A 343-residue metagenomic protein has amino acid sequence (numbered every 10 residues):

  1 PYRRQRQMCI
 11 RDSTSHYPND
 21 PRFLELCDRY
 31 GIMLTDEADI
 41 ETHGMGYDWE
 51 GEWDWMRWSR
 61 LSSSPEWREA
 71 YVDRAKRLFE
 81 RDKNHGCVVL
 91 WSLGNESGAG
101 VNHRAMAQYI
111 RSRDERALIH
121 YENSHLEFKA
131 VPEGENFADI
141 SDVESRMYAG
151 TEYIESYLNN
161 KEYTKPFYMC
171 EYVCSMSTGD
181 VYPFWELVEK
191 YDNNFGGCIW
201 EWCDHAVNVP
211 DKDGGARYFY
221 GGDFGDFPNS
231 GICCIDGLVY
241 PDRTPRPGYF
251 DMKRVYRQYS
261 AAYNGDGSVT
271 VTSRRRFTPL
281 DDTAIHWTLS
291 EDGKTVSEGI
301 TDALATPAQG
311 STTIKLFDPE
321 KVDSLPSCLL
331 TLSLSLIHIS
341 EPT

Functional and structural regions predicted by a protein language model:
P1-R6, I10, I337-T343: Single conserved hydrophobic/aromatic residue that forms the stacking wall/gate of nucleotide- or nucleobase-binding
R3, D282, Q309-S311, S327 (+1 more regions): A general secondary-structure signal for short beta-strands and their flanking turns/coil in non-transmembrane regions
R4-Q7, R11-G267, R274-D281, H286 (+1 more regions): Extended substrate-binding grooves/exosites of carbohydrate-active enzymes
Y148, E291, D318-E320, L336: Non-catalytic surface loops within mature trypsin-like serine protease
V269, I285, G299, T312-I314 (+1 more regions): Hydrophobic residues positioned within well-ordered beta-strands of beta-sheet architectures
T270-T272, T288, K315-F317, S333-S335: Residue-level recognition of well-ordered beta-strand positions that form the cores of beta-sheet-rich folds across
K294-L325: Intrinsically disordered, low-complexity Pro/Gly/Ser/Thr-rich segments with frequent PxxP/GP/PP motifs and embedded
E320-L336, S340: Terminal connector regions
